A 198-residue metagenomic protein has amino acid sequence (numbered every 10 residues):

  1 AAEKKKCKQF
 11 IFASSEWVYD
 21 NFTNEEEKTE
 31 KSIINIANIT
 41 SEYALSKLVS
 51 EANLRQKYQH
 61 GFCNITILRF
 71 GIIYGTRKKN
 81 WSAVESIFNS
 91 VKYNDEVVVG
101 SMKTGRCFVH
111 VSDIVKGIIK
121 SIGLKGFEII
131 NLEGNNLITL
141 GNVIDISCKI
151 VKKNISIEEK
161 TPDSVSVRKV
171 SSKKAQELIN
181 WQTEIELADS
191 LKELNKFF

Functional and structural regions predicted by a protein language model:
A1-E42: Conserved Rossmann-fold NAD(P)-dependent oxidoreductase catalytic core, especially the SDR/UDP-sugar
K5-F10, F62-N64, E96, F127: Active-site loop of short-chain dehydrogenase/reductase
I11-S15, T40, R69-G71, K103 (+1 more regions): Active-site beta-alpha turn of Rossmann-fold NAD(P)-dependent dehydrogenases/reductases
S15-V18, I72-K78, L137: Active-site proximal helix/loop that lines the substrate pocket of Rossmann-like NAD(P)-dependent oxidoreductase domains
N21-T23, R77, G141-V143: Short glycine-/acidic-enriched loop or helix-start segments at secondary-structure transitions that form or flank
E42, S46-V49: Active-site helix of classical SDR
A52-R106, V111-S112, D145-C148: NAD(P)-dependent short-chain dehydrogenase/reductase
V91-F198: C-terminal substrate-binding subdomain of Rossmann-fold SDR/epimerase-dehydratase oxidoreductases
